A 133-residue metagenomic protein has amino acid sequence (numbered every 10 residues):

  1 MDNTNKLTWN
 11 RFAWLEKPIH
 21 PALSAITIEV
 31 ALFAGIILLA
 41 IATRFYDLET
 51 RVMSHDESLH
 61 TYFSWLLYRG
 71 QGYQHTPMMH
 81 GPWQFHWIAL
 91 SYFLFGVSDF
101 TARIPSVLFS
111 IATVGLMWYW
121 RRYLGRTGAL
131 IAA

Functional and structural regions predicted by a protein language model:
D2-A133: Membrane-integral, polyisoprenol-dependent glycosyltransferases of the GT-C/oligosaccharyltransferase superfamily
